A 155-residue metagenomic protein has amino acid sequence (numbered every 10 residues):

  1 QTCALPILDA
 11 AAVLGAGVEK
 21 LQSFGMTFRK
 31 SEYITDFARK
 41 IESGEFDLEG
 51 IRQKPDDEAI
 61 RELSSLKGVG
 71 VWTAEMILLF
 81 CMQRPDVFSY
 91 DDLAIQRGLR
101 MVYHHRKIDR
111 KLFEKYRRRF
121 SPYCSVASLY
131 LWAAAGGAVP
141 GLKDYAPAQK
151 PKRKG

Functional and structural regions predicted by a protein language model:
Q1-K67, R119: Alpha-helical ds-nucleic-acid-binding substructure associated with the helix-hairpin-helix region of base-excision DNA
E32, V71-G155: C-terminal accessory module of base-excision DNA glycosylases/AP lyases that mediates lesion recognition and DNA
